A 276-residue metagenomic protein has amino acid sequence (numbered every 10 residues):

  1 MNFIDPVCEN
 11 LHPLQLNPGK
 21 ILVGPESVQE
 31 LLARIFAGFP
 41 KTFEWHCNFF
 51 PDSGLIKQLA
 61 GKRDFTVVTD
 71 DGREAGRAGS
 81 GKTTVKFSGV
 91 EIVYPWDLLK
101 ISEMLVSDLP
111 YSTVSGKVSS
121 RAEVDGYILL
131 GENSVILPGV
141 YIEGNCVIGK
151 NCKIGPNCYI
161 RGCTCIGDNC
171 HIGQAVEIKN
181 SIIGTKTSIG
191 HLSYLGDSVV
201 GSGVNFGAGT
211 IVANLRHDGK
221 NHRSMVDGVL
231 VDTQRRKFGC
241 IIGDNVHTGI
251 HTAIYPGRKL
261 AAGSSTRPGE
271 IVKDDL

Functional and structural regions predicted by a protein language model:
M1-K117, R258, G263, G269: Terminal amphipathic alpha-helical/low-complexity segments used for targeting or macromolecular assembly
G116-L276: Structural signal for interior beta-strand "rungs" in well-ordered beta-sheet cores of soluble enzyme domains
